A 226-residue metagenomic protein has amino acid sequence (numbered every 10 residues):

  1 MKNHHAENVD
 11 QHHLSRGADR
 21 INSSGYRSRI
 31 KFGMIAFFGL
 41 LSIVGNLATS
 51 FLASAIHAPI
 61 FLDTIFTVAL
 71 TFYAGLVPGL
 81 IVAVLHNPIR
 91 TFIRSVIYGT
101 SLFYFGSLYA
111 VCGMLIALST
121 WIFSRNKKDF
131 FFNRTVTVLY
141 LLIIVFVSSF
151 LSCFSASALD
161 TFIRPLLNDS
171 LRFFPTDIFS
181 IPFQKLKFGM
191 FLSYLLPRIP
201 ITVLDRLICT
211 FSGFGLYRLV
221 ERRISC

Functional and structural regions predicted by a protein language model:
K2-V82, P88-F92, Y98-G99: Hydrophobic transmembrane alpha-helices
I30-L41, S95-L139: Alpha-helical transmembrane segments and their immediate interhelical/interface regions in integral membrane proteins
I35, G79-A83, G106, L141 (+1 more regions): Alpha-helical transmembrane segments and their helix-entry boundary regions
S42, N46, T71, I116-R125 (+2 more regions): Hydrophobic transmembrane alpha-helices
S42-N46, H86-N87, G113, V145 (+1 more regions): Residue-level recognition of pore/gate-forming positions within transmembrane alpha-helices of multi-pass
S50-L62, G99-T100, F123-C226: Membrane-embedded alpha-helical hairpins and interfacial helices in multi-pass inner-membrane proteins
F61-A69, S107-L115, A158: Membrane-embedded alpha-helical segments of multi-pass membrane proteins, especially the transmembrane helices
T67-V68, N87, T91-R94, A117 (+2 more regions): Hydrophobic transmembrane alpha-helices of multi-pass small-molecule transporters
